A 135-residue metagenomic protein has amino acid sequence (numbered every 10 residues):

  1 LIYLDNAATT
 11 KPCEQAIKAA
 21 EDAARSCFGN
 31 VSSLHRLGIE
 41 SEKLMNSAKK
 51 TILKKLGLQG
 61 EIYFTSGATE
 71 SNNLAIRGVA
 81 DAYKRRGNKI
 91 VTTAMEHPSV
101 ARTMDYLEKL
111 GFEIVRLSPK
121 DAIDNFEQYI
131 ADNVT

Functional and structural regions predicted by a protein language model:
L1-T135: Pyridoxal 5′-phosphate
